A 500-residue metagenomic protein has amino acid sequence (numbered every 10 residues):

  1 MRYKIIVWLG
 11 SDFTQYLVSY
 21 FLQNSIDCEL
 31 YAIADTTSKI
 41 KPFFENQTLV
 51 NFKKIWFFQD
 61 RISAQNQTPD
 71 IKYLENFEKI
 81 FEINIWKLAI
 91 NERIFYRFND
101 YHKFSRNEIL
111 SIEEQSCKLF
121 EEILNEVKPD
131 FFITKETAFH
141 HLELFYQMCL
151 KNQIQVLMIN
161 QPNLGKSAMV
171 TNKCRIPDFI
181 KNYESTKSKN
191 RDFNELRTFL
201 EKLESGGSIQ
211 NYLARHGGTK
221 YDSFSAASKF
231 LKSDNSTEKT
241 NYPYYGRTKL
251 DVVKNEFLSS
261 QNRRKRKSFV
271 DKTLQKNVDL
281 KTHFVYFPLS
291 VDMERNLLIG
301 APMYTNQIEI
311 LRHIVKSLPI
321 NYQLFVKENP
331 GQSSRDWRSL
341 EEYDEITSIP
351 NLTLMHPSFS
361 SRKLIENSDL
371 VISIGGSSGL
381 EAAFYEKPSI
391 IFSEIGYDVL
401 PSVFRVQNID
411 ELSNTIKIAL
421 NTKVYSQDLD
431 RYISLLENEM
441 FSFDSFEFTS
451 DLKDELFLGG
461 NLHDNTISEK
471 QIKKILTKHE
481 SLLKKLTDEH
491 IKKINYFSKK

Functional and structural regions predicted by a protein language model:
M1-D12, D35-T36, S105, I133 (+1 more regions): Nucleotide-activated donor-dependent transferases that construct or modify glycoconjugates
W8-S25, M303-L318: Histidine-anchored nucleotide/phosphate-binding helix
D12, T134-K135, N160, H356-F404: A donor-sugar binding/catalytic signature common to diverse glycosyltransferases and related nucleotide-sugar
F21-F120, L164-K267, D488-K499: Conserved N-terminal ligand/cofactor-binding loop architecture of enzyme catalytic domains
K118-N182: Conserved nucleotide-sugar donor-interacting segment of glycosyltransferase catalytic cores, predominantly GT-B
N190-R247, S268-L274, I409-K500: C-terminal amphipathic helix plus adjacent low-complexity, charged tail appended to glycosyltransferase catalytic
D279-V315, Y322, E328-Q332: Active-site donor-nucleotide binding/catalytic segment of nucleotide-sugar enzymes
R312-H356: Catalytic donor nucleotide-activated moiety binding site of glycosyltransferases and closely related
